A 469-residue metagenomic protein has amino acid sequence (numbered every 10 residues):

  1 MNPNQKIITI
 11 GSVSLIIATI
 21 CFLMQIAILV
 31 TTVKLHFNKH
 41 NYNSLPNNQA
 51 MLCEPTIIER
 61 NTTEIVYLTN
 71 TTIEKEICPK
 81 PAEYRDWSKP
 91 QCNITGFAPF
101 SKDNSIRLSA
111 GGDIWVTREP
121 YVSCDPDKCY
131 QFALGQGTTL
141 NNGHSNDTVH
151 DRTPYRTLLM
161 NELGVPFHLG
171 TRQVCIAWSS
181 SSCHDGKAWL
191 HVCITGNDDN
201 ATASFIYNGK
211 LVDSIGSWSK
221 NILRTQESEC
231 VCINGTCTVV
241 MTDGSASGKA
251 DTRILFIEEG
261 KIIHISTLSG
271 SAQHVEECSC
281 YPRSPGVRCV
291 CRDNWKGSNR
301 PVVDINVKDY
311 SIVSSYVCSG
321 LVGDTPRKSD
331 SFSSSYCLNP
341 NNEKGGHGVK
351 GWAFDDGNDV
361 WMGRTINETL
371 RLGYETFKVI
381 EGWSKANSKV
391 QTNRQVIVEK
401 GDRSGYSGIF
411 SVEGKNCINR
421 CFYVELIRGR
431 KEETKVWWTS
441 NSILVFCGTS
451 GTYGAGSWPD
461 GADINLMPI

Functional and structural regions predicted by a protein language model:
E76, C289-C291: Extracellular cysteine-rich, disulfide-stabilized repeat modules
I94, I106, R327-D330, P340-L370: Low-complexity, glycine/proline/serine-rich flexible segments
F97, E119, Y155, Q173-S182 (+5 more regions): Repeated scaffold domains used in trafficking and secretory/extracellular systems, primarily beta-propellers
V122-G143, D359-G429: Extracellular glycan-recognition modules
G170, D213-G216, H264-L268, S314-Y316: A short beta-strand motif characteristic of beta-propeller blades
I176, D185, E432, W437-N441 (+1 more regions): Short, aromatic/His-centered strand-loop micro-motif at the edge of beta-sheets
H191-G196, F205, K435, N465-I469: Short tryptophan-centered beta-strand motifs in secreted/extracellular beta-sheet-rich domains of glycan-recognition
